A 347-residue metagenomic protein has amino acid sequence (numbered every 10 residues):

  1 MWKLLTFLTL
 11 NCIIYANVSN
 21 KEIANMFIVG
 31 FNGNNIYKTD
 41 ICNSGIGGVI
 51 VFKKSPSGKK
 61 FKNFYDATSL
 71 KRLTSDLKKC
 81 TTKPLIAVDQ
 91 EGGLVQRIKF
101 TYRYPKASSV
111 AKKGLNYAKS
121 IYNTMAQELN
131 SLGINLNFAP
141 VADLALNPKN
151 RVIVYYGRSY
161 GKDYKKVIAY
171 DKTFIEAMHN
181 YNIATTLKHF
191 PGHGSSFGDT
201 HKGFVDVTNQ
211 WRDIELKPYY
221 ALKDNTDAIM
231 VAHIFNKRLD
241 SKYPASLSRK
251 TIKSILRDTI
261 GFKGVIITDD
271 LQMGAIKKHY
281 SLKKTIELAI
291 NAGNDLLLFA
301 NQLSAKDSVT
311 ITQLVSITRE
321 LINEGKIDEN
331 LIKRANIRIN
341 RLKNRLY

Functional and structural regions predicted by a protein language model:
K3-I13: Sec-dependent N-terminal signal peptides
A16-Y102, L297-F299, R341: N-terminal hydrophobic targeting/anchoring segments and the immediately downstream early-domain regions of hydrolases
F31-C42, Y117-E128, R212-Y219, Y280-L288: Short, acidic/polar
V49, K60-T74, K78, A169-H179 (+2 more regions): Second-shell residues forming the walls of enzyme active-site clefts
F64-T81, L85, G114-G133, I337: Active-site-adjacent structural elements in enzyme catalytic domains
F100, A126-N209: Surface-exposed loop and adjacent secondary-structure segments within mature catalytic domains
Y102-G114, G157-G161: A charged helix-plus-loop insertion that forms the helical arch/lid used to bind and gate nucleic-acid substrates
S316, E320-Y347: Mid-to-C-terminal alpha-helical segments outside catalytic/metal-binding sites
